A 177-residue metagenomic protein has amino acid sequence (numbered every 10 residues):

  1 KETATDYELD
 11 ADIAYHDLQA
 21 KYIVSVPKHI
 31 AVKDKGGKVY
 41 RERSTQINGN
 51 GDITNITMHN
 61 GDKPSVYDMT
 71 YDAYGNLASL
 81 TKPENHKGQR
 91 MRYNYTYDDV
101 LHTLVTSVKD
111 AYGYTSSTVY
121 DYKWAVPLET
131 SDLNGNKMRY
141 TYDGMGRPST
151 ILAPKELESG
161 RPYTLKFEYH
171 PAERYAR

Functional and structural regions predicted by a protein language model:
K1-R177: Acidic, low-complexity segments
